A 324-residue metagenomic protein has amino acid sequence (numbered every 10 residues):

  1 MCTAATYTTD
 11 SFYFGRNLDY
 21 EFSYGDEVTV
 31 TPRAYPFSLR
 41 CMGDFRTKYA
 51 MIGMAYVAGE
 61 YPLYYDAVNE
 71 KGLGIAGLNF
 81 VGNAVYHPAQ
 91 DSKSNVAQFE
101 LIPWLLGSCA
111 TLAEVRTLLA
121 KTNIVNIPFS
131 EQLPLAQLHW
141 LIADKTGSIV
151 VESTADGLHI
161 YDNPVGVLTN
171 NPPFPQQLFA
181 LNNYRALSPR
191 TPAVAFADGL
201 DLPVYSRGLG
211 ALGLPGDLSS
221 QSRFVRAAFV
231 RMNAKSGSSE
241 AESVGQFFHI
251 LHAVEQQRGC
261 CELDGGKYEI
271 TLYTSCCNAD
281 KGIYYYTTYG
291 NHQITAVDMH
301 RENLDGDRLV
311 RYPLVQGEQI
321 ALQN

Functional and structural regions predicted by a protein language model:
M1-K93, K121, N126, R311-V315 (+1 more regions): A contiguous strand-loop segment
M1-T9, Y13, I127-S130, L135-A136 (+2 more regions): C-terminus-biased signal that marks the final domain/tail of proteins
T8-S11, N69-K71, A143-G147, E152-G157 (+2 more regions): Short acidic-glycine loop/turn motifs at beta-strand connectors
Y20-F22, V81-N83, D156-H159, G166 (+1 more regions): Short, surface-exposed beta-strand-loop junctions and turns on beta-sheet-rich folds
M42-M51, A113-V125, Q246-E262: Short, basic/low-complexity N-terminal boundary segments at the transition from targeting/disordered tails
S92-P128, E240-F248: Proteins synthesized as precursors that undergo proteolytic processing into mature forms
K121-H159: Catalytic cofactor-binding cores of redox enzymes
